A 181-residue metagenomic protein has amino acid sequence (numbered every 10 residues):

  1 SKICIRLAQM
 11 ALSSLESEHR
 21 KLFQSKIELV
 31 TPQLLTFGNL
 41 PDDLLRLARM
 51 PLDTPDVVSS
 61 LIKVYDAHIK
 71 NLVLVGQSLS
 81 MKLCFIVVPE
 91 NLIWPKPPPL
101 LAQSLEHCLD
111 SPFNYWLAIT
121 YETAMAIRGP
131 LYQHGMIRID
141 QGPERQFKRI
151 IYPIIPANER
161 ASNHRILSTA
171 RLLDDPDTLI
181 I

Functional and structural regions predicted by a protein language model:
K2-E18, V58-I181: Sensory/regulatory domains in signal-transduction proteins
E18-A67: Amide-forming acyltransferase catalytic core, primarily the GNAT-like/NAT-type and related acyltransferase folds
